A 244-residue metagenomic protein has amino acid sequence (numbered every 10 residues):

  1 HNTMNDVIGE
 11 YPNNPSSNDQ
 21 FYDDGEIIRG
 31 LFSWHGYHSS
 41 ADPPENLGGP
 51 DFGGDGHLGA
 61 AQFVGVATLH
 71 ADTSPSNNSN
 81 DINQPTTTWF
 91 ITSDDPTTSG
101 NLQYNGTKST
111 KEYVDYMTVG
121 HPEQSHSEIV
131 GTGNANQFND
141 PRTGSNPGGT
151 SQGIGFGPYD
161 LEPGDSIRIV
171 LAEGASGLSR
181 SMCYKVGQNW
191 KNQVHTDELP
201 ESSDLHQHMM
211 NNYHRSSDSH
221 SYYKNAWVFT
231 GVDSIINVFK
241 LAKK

Functional and structural regions predicted by a protein language model:
H1-K244: Extracellular/surface-associated beta-sandwich interaction domains
